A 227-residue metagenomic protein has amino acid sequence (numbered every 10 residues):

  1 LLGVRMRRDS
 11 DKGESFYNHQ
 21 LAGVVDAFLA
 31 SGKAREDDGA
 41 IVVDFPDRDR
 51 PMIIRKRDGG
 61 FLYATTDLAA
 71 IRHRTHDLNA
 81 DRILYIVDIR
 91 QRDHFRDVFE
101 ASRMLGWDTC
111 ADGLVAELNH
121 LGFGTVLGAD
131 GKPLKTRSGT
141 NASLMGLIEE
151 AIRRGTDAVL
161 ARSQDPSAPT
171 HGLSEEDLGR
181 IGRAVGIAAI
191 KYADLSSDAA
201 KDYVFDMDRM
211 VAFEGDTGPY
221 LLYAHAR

Functional and structural regions predicted by a protein language model:
L1-V211, G218, L222-H225: Alpha-helical recognition segments enriched in aromatics with Gly/Pro capping that present substrate-recognition
